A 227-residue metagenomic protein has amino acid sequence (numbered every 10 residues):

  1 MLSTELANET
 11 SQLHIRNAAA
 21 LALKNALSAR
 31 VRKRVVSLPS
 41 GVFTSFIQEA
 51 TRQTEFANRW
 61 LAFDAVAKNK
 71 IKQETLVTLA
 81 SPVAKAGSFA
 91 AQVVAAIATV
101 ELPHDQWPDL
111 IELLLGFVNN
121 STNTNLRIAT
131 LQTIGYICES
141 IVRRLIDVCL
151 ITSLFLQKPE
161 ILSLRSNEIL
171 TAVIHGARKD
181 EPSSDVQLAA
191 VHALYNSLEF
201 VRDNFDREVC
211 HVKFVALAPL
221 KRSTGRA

Functional and structural regions predicted by a protein language model:
M1-A227: Karyopherin-beta/Importin-beta family HEAT-repeat alpha-solenoid scaffold
